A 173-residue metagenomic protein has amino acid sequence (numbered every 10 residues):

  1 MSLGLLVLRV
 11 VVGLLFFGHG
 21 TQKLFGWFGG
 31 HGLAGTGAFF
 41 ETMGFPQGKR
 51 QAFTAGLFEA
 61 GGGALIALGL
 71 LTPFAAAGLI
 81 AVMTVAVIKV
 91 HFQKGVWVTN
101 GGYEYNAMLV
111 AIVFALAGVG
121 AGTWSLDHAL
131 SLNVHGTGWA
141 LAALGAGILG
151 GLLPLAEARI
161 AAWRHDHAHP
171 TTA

Functional and structural regions predicted by a protein language model:
M1-F28, K49, F53, T72-A173: Extended, low-polarity transmembrane helix blocks
G26-T54: Membrane-interface interhelical connector segments
G37, G61-A64, G78-A81: A general structural signal for well-ordered alpha-helical packing
L57-A67, H91: Hydrophobic, membrane-inserted alpha-helices
